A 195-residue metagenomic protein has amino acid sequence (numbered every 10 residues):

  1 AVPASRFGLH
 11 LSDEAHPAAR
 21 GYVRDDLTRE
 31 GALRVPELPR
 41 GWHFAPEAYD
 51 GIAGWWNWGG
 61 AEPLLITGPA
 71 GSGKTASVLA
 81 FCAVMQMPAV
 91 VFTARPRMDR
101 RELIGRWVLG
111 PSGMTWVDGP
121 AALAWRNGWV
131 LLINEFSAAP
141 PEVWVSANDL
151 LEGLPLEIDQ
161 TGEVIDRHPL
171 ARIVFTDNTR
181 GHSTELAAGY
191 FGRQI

Functional and structural regions predicted by a protein language model:
V2-I195: AAA+ P-loop NTPase catalytic core and its hallmark functional loops
